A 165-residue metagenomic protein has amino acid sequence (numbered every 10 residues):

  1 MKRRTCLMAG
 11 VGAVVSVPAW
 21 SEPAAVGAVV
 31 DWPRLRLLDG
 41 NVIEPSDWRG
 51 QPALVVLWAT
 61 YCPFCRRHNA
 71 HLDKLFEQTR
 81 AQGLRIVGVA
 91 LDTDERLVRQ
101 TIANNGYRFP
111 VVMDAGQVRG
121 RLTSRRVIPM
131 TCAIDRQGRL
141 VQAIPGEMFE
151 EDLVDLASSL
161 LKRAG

Functional and structural regions predicted by a protein language model:
T5-E22: N-terminal export signals
W20-P45: N-terminal "domain-start" segment that seeds a small globular fold
V30-D31, A53, I128-M130: Short loop/turn microsegments at loop-to-beta-strand junctions
P33, L57-W58, T101, F109 (+1 more regions): Conserved hydrophobic/aromatic "anchor" residues that stabilize well-ordered secondary structure elements
D47-P63: Short active-site neighborhood of thiol/selenol oxidoreductases, capturing the structured segment around
R66-N105, A115-R121: Structural microenvironment flanking redox-active thiols in thiol-disulfide oxidoreductases
A103-Y107, G116-L156: Thiol/disulfide oxidoreductase modules built on the thioredoxin-like
